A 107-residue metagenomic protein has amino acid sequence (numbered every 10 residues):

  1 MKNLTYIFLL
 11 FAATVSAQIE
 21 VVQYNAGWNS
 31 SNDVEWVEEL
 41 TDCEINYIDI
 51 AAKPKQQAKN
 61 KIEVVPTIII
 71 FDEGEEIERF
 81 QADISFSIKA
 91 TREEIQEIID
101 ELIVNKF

Functional and structural regions predicted by a protein language model:
L4-T14: Sec-dependent N-terminal signal peptides
A17-N46: Local sequence-structure signature of Cys/Sec-based thiol-disulfide redox active-site neighborhoods
N32-D33, Q57, R79-F80: Short glycine-/acidic-enriched loop or helix-start segments at secondary-structure transitions that form or flank
E35-E38, I62, D83: Short, glycine/charged-enriched secondary-structure capping and boundary segments
D49, V64, I84-S87: Flexible, solvent-exposed short loops/turns enriched in glycine
I50-K55: N-terminal post-signal-peptidase region of extra-cytosolic proteins
N60-F71: Structural micro-motif
I70-F107: Non-catalytic, surface beta->alpha helical segment in thiol-disulfide oxidoreductase systems
